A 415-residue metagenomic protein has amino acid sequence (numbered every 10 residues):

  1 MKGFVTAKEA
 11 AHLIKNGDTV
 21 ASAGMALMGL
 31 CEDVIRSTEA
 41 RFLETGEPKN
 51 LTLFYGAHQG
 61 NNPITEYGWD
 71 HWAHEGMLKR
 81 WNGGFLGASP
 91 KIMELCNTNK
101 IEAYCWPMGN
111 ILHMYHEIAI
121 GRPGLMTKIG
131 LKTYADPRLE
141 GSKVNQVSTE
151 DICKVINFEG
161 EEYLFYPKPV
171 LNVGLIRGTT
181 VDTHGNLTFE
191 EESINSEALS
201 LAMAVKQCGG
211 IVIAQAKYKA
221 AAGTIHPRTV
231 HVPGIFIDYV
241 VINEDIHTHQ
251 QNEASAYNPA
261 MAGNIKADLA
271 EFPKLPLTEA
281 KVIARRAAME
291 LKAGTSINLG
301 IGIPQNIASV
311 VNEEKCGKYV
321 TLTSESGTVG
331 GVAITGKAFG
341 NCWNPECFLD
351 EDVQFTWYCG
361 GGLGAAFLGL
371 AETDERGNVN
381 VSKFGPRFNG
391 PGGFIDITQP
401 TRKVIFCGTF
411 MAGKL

Functional and structural regions predicted by a protein language model:
M1-L415: Conserved alpha/beta enzyme-core scaffold
